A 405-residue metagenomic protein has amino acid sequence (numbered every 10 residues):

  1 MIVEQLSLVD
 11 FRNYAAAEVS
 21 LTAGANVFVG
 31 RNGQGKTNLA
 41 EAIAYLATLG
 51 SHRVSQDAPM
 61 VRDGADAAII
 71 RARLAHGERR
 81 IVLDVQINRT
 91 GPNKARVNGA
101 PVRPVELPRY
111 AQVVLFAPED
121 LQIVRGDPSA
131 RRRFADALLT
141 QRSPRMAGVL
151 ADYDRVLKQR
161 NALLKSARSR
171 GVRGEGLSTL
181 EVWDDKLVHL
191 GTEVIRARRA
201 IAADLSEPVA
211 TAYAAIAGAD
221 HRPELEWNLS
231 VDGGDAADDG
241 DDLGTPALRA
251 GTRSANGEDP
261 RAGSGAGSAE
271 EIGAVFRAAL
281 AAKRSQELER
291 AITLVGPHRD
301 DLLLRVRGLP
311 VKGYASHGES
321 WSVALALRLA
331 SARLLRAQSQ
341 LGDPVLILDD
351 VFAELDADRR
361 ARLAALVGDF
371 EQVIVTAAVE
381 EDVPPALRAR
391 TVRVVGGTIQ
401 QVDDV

Functional and structural regions predicted by a protein language model:
M1-R31, V172-H189, E193-V345, E354-D358 (+4 more regions): Conserved NTPase motor "head" modules and their coupling/switch loops across ABC/AAA+ ATPases, GTPases, and GHKL ATPases
K36: Conserved lysine of the Walker
I43, R390-V392: Conserved short hydrophobic beta-strand within the ABC ATPase nucleotide-binding domain
A44-M146, A203, E207-T211, I272 (+1 more regions): Nucleotide-state sensing region of NTPase/ATPase domains
A72, Q372-A378: Structural recognition of the conserved hydrophobic beta-strand(s) that form the central parallel beta-sheet of P-loop
P104-Y110, L115-H189, L229: A conserved P-loop NTPase coupling/switch region
D349-V351: Walker B catalytic acidic pair
